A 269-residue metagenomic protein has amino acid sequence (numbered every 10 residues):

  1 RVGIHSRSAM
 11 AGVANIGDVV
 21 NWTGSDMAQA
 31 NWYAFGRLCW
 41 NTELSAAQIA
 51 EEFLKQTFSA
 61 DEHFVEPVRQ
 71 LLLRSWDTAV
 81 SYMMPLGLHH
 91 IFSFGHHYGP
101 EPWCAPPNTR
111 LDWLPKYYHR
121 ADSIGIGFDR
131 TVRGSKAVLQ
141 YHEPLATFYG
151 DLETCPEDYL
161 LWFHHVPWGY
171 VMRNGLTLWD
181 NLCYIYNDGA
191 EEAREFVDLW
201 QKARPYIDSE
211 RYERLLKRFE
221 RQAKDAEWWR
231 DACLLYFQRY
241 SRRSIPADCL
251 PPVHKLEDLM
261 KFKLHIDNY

Functional and structural regions predicted by a protein language model:
R1-Y269: Catalytic domains of carbohydrate-active enzymes that cleave complex glycans
